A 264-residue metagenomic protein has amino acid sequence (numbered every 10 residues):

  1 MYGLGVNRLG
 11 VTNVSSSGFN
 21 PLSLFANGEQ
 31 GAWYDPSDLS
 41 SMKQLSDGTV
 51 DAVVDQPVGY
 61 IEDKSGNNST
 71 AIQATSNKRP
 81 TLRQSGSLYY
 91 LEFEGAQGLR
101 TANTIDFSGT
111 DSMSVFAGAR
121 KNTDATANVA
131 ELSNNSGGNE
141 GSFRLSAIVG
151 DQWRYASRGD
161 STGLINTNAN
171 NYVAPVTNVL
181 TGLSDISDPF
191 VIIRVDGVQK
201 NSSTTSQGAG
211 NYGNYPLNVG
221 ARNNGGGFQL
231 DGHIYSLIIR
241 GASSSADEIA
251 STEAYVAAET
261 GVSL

Functional and structural regions predicted by a protein language model:
Y2-T70, F116, H233, S244 (+1 more regions): GGW-centered surface loops in extracellular recognition modules
G18-F25, E92-M113, G163-Y172, N223-G225: Short surface loop/edge beta-strand patches of beta-sandwich-type extracellular domains that form ligand-contact sites
L24-E29, R83-S85, S108-T110, A147-I148 (+4 more regions): Extracellular/periplasmic catalytic domains that process cell-envelope and extracellular macromolecules
E29-G31, P57, I61, L88 (+5 more regions): Extracellular structured ligand-interaction cores
D38, A119-K121, L183-I186, N223 (+1 more regions): Short beta-strand segments enriched in hydrophobic/aromatic residues within well-folded beta-rich domains
E62-Q97, F116-T126, N134, N139-Q207: Extracellular glycan-interaction surfaces
R158, Y212-I239, S244: Extracellular glycan-interaction patches encoded by glycine-rich segments
